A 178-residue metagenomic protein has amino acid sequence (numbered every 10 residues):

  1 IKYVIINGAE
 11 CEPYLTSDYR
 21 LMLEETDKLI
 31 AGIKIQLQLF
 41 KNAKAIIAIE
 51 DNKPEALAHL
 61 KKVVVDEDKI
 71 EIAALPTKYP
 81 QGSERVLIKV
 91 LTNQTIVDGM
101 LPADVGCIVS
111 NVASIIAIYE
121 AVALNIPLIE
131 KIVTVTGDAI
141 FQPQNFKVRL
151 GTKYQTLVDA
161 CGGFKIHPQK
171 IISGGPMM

Functional and structural regions predicted by a protein language model:
K2-V4, T26-D27: Glycine- and Gly-Pro-enriched alpha-helical subdomains that act as flexible, kink-prone "lid/hinge" or packing modules
V4-D18, A139: Gly-rich Lys/Arg/Thr-decorated short loops/hinges at beta-loop-alpha junctions or inter-strand turns that position
A9-E12, I35-L39, I46-A48: Short connector loops at secondary-structure junctions
D18-L23, L39-N42, A48: Metallocofactor- and cofactor-centric catalytic cores in central/energy metabolism, strongly enriched
L21-D27, N52, G151: Cofactor-cradling patches in redox/metallo enzymes
L23-L39: Histidine-anchored nucleotide/phosphate-binding helix
A43-Y154, A160-K165, G175-P176: Hydrophobic alpha-helical positions that pack around
K170-G174: Change to "...patches in solvent-exposed regions of secreted, membrane-anchored, or virion-exposed structural
